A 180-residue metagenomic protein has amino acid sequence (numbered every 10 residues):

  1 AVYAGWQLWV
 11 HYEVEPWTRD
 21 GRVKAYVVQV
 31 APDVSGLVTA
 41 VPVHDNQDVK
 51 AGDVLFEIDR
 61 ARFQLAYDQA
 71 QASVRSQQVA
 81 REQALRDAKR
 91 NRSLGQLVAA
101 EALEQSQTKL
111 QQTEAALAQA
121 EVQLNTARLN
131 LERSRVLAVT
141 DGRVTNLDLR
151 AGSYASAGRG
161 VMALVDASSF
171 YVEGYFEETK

Functional and structural regions predicted by a protein language model:
V2-K24: Aromatic-capped interface at the extracytoplasmic side of an N-terminal signal-anchor transmembrane helix
V10, V14, L65, Q69-A72 (+3 more regions): Extended amphipathic alpha-helical segments
R22-K24, A40-P42, D48-V54, N130 (+1 more regions): Surface-exposed patches in structured soluble domains
P32: Conserved phosphate/oxyanion-binding catalytic-loop motifs
T39-Q83: Extracytoplasmic/periplasmic/luminal assembly and interaction segments in envelope/secretory/respiratory proteins
